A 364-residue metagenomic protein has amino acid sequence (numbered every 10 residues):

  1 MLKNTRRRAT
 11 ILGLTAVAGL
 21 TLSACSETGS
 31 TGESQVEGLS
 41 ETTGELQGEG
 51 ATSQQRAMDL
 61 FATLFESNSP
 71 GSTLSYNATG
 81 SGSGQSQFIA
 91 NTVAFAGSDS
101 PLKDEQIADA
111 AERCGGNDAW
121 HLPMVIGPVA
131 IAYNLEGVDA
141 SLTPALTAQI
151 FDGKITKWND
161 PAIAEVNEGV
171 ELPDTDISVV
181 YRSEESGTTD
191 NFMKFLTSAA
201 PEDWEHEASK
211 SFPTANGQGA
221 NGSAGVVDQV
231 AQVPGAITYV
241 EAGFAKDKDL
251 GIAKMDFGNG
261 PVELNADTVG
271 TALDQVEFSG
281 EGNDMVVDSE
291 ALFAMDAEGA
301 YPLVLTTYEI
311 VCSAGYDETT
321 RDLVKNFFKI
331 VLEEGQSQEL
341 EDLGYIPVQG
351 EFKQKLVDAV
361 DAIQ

Functional and structural regions predicted by a protein language model:
L2, L39-E41, V170-T175, F293-Q364: Extracellular/periplasmic juxtamembrane helices and adjacent flexible linkers that interface with membrane partners
L2-L12: Bacterial N-terminal signal peptides that target proteins for export
G19-A24: C-terminal motif of bacterial Sec signal peptides marking the signal peptidase cleavage site
S26-G29: Bacterial signal peptide processing site
T31-A164, V227-Q229, V240-K248: N-terminal segment of the mature folded domain
Q85, E185-F278: Ligand-binding pocket segment of bilobal, Venus flytrap-like solute-binding proteins
G116-I131, K254-Y308: Periplasmic-binding protein-like
P128-A132, G137-D228: Extracytoplasmic ligand-binding site segments that recognize negatively charged/polar headgroups
